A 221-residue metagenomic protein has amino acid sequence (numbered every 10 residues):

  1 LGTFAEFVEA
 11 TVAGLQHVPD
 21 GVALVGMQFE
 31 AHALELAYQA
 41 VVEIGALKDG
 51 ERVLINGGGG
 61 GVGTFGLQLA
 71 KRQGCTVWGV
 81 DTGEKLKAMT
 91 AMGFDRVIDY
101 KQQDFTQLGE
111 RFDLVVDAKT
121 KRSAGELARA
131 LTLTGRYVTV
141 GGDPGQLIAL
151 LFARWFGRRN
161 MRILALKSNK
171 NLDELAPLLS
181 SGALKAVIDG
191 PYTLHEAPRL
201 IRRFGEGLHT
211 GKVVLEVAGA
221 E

Functional and structural regions predicted by a protein language model:
L1-E221: Terminal helix/beta-alpha structural elements that buttress the NAD(P)+-binding lobe
